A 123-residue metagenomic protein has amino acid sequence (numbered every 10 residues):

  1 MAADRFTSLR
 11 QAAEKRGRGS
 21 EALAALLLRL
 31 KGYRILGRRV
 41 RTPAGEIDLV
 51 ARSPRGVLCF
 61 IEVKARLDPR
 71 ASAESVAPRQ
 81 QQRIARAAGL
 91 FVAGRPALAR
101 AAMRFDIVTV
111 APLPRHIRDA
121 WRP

Functional and structural regions predicted by a protein language model:
M1-R38: Acidic-basic catalytic patches of nuclease active cores, encompassing PD-(D/E)XK and other metal-cofactor nuclease
L28, I47-A51, R55-S72, I84: Conserved catalytic cores of phosphodiester-cleaving nucleases, focusing on short active-site segments
Y33-R34, R38, K64-R66, A71-P78: Amphipathic, hydrophobic secondary-structure cores in small proteins
I35-G37, F60, F105: Hydrophobic residues on conserved beta-strands that form the core of alpha/beta folds
E74, R86-F91, L98-M103: Non-DNA-binding regulatory cores of transcription-related proteins, predominantly C-terminal effector-binding
Q80-Q82: A short mixed-secondary-structure module that forms the rim of ligand-binding clefts
R95-P123: Domain-level recognition of nuclease-like catalytic cores that cleave nucleotide substrates
